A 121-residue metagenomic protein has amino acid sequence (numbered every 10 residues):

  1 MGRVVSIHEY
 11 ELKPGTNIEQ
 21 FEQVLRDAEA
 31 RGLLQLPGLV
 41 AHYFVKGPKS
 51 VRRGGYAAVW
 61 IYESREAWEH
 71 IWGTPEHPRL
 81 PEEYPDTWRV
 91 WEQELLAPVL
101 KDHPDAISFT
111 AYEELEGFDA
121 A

Functional and structural regions predicted by a protein language model:
M1-V4, S50-R52: Short, flexible turn/loop "capping" segments at secondary-structure junctions
R3-E11: Active-site-flanking beta-strand signature of metal-NTP-handling nucleotidyl enzymes and homologous cyclase-like
E11-Q23: Short, surface-exposed ligand-recognition loops at beta-strand->loop->(often short) alpha-helix junctions that present
D27-V40, V51-R52, I61-T110, D119-A121: An amphipathic, aromatic/His-enriched active-site/gating alpha helix that lines ligand/cofactor pockets
F44-K49: Short, solvent-exposed loop/turn elements at beta->coil junctions and helix N-caps that rim active or binding pockets
